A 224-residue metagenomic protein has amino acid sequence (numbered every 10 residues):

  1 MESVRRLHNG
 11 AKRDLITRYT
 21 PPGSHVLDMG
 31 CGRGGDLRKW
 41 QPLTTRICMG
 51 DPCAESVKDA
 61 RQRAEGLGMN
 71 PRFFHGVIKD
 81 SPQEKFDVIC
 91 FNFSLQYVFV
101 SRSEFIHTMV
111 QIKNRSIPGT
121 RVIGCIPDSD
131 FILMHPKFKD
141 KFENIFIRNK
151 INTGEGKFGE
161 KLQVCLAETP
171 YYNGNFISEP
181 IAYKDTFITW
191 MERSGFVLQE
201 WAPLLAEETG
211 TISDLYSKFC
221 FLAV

Functional and structural regions predicted by a protein language model:
R5-P22, G35, K39: Conserved alpha-helix/loop element of class I SAM-dependent methyltransferases that forms part of the SAM/SAH-binding
G23-G32, C48: Conserved class I S-adenosyl-L-methionine
G34-I78: Class I SAM-dependent methyltransferase SAM/SAH-binding core
S81-I89: A short acidic, Gly/Pro-enriched loop at the edge of an enzyme's catalytic core that lines a small-molecule cofactor
F93-Y97: Short catalytic micro-motifs in class I SAM-dependent methyltransferases
E104-P118: A short glycine-rich, Lys/Arg-flanked "PGG" loop and its adjoining helix->strand segment in the class I
I123-W190, Q199: SAM-dependent methyltransferase
G210-V224: Core SAM-dependent methyltransferase catalytic element
